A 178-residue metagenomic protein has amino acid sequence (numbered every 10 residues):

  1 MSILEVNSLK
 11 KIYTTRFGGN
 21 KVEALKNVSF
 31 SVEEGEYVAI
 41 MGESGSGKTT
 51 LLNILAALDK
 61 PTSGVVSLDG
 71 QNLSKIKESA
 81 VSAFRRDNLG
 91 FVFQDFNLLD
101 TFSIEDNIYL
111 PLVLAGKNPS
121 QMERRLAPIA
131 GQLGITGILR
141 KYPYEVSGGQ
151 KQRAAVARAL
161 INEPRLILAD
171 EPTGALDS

Functional and structural regions predicted by a protein language model:
I3-L4, L9-S178: ABC family nucleotide-binding domain
